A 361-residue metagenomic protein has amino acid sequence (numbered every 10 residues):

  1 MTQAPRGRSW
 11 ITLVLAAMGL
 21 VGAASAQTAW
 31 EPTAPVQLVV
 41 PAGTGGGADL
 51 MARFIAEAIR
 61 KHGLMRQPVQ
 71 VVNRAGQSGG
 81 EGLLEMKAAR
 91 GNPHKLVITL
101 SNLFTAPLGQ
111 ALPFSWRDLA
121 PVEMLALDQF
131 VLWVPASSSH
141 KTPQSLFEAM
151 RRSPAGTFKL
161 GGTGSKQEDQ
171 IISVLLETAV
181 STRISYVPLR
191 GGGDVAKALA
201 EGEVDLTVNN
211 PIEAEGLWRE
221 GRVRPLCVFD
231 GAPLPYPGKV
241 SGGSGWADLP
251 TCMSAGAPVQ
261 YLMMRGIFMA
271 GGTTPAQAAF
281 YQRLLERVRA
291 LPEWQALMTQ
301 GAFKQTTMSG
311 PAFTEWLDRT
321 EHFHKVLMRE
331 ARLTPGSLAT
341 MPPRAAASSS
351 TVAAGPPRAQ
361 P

Functional and structural regions predicted by a protein language model:
T2-L13: Bacterial N-terminal signal peptides that target proteins for export
T12-G22: Bacterial N-terminal signal peptides
Q27-D118, S181-N210, L217, Q305-M308 (+1 more regions): N-terminal (or domain-start) structured segment
P35, K61, E85-K95, P107-D194 (+2 more regions): Hinge/capping helix and adjacent helix->loop/strand transition within the periplasmic-binding protein
G43-G45, S101, P135-H140, G162-Q167 (+5 more regions): Short coil/turn segments
T157, G161-L249: Ligand-binding pocket segment of bilobal, Venus flytrap-like solute-binding proteins
E215-R289, H322, T340-P361: C-terminal lobe and pocket-closing loops of periplasmic/extracytoplasmic Venus-flytrap solute-binding proteins
A279, E293-W316: Mature extracytoplasmic/periplasmic domains
